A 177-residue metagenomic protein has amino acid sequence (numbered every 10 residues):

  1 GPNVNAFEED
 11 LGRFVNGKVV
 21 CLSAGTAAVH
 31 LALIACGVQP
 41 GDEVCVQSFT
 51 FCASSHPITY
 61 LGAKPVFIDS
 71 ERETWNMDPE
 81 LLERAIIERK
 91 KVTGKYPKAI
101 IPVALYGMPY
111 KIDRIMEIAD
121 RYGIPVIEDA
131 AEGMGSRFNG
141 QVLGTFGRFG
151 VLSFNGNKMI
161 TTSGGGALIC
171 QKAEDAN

Functional and structural regions predicted by a protein language model:
P2-E43, P57-T59, F67-D69, K91-V92 (+1 more regions): Phosphate-binding glycine-rich loop
A24-G25, S48, K172: Helix N-cap/beta->alpha junction signal
P40, V46, F67, V126-E128 (+1 more regions): Hydrophobic residues in well-ordered beta-strands that form the structural core
E43-V44, L105: A generic secondary-structure micro-motif detector that highlights 1-2 residue hydrophobic/ambivalent hotspots embedded
S48-F49, S70: Short beta->alpha hinge that forms the Motif I/post-I loop of the SAM-binding pocket
T50-S55: Conserved coil-to-alpha-helix start sites within the AMP-binding
G62: Structured binding elements
E73-T162, A167-D175: Active-site phosphate-binding strand-loop segment of PLP-dependent enzymes
